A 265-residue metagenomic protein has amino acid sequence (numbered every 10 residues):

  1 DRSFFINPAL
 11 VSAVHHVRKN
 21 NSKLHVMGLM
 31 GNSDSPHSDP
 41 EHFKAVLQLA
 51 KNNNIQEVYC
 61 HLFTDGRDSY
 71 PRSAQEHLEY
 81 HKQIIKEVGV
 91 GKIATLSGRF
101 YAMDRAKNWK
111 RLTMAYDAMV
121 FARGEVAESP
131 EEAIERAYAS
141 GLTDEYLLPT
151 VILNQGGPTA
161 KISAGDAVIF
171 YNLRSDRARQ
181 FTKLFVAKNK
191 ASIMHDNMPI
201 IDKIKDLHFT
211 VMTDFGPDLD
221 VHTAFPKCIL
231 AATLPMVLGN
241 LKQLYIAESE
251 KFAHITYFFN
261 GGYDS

Functional and structural regions predicted by a protein language model:
D1-S265: Feature captures the catalytic ectodomains and active-site-proximal regions of enzymes that hydrolyze or transfer
